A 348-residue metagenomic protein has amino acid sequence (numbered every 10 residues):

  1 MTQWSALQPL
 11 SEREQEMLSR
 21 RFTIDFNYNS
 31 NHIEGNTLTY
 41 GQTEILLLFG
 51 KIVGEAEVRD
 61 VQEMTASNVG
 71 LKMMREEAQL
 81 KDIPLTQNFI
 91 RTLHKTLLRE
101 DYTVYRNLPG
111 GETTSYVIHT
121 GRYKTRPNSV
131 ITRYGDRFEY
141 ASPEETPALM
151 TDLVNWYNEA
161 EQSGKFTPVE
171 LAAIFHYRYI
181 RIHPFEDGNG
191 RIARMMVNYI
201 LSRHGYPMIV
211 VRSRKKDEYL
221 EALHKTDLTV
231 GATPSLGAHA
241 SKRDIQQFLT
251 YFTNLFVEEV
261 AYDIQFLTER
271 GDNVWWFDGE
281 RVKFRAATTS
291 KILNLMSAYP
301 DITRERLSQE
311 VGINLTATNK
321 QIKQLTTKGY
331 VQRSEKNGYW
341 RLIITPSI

Functional and structural regions predicted by a protein language model:
M1-I348: FIC/Doc superfamily catalytic core
